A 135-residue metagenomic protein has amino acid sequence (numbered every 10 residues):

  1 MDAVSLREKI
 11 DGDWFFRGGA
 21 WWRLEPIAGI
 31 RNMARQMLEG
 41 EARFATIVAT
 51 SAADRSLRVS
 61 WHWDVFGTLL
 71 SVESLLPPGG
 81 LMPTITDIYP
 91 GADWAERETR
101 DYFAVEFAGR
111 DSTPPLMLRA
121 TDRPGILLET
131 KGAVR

Functional and structural regions predicted by a protein language model:
M1-R135: Terminal low-complexity/charged segments
